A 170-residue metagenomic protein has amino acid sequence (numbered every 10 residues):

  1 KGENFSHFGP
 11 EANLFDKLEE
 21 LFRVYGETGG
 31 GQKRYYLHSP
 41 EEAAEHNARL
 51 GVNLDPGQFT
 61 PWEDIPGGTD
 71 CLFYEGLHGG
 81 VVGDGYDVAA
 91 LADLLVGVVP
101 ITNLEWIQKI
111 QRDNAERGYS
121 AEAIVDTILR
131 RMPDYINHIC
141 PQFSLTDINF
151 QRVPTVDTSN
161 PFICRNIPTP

Functional and structural regions predicted by a protein language model:
K1-N53, C71: Conserved nucleotide-sensing/catalytic segment adjacent to the nucleotide-binding pocket in NTP-handling enzymes
E11-E19, G118-A121, V125, M132-I136: Amphipathic alpha-helical transducer elements in NTP-driven molecular machines
G26-G29, K33-Y36, V99-E105, A121-D126: Conserved Switch II/interswitch segment of TRAFAC-class P-loop GTPases
S39-E63, I163-C164, P168-P170: Charged, glycine/proline-rich intrinsically disordered loops and linkers
R49-V52, L72-L77, V125-R131: Short, flexible loop segments at the rims of nucleotide/cofactor-binding pockets, characterized by
D55-R117: ATP-dependent NMP and nucleoside kinases share a basic, alpha-helical "lid"
G67, P133-P170: NTP-dependent small-molecule kinase module
D93-L94, I110-T127, N137-I139, N149: Contiguous mid-protein beta-loop-alpha structural module that forms a pocket-lining wall or clamp of enzyme active
